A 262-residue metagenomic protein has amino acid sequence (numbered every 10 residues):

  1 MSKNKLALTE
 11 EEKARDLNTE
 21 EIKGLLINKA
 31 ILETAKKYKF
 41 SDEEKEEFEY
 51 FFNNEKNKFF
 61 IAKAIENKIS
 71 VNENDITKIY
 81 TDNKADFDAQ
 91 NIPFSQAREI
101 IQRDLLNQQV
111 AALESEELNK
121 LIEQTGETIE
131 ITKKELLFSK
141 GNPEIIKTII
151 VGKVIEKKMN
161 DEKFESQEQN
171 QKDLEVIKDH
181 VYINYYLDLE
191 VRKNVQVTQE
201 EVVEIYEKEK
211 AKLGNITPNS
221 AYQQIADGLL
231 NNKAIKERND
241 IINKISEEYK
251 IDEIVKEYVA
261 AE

Functional and structural regions predicted by a protein language model:
M1-E262: Peptidyl-prolyl cis-trans isomerase
